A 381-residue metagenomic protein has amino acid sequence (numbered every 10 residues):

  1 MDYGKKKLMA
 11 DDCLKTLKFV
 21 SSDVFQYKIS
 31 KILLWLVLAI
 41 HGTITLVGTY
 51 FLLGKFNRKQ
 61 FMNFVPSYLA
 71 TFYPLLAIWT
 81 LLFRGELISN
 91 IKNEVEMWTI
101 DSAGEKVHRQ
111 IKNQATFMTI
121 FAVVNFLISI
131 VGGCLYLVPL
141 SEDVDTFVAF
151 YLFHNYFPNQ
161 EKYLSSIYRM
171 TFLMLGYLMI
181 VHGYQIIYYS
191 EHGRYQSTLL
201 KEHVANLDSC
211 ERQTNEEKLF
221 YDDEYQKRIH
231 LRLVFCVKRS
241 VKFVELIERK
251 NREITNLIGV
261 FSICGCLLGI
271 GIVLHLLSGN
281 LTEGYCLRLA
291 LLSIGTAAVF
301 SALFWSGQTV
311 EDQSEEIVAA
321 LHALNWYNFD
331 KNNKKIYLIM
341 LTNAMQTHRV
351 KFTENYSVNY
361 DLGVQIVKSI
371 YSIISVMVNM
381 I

Functional and structural regions predicted by a protein language model:
D2-V65, M97-S190, Y195, E202-D222 (+3 more regions): Helix-loop-helix junctions within predominantly alpha-helical proteins
D2-W35, T119-N125, C210-I381: Terminal membrane-anchoring module of integral membrane proteins
I44, A70, N90-N93, F172 (+6 more regions): Generic structural signal for well-ordered, non-membrane alpha-helices
Q60-L81: Transmembrane alpha-helix/interfacial motif
P74-V95, G183-L200, F300-L324: Inner-leaflet juxtamembrane helices
E86, G132, S165-Y168, Y195 (+4 more regions): Active-site-proximal helix/loop capping residues that flank conserved catalytic or ligand/cofactor
E94-W98, H203-N206, A323, Y327 (+1 more regions): A short linear boundary/processing microfeature
